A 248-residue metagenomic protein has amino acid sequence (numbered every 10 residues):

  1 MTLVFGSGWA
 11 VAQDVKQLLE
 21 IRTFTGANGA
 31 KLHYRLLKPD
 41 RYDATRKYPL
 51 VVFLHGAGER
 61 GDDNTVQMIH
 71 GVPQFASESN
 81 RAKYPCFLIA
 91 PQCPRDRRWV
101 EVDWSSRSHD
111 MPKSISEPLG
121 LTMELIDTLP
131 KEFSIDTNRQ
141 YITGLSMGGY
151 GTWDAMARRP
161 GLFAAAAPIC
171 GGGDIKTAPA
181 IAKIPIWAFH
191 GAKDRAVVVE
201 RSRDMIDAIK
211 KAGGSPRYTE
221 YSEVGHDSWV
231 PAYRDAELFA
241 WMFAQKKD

Functional and structural regions predicted by a protein language model:
W9-L50, C86, P118-E124, T143-Y150 (+8 more regions): A domain-start/cap signature at the N-terminus of enzymes
R41-R46, W99-S146: Gly/Ser-rich "nucleophile elbow"/oxyanion-hole loop immediately N-terminal to the catalytic nucleophile in hydrolases
A57-L119, M123: Active-site machinery of serine-nucleophile hydrolases
T65-Q67, V198-A208: Short alpha-helix in the alpha/beta-hydrolase fold that links the catalytic acid
D127-A182: Primarily recognizes the serine-hydrolase "nucleophile elbow" in alpha/beta-hydrolase and SGNH/GDSL folds
W187-H190, D194: Short beta-strand/loop motif that positions the catalytic acidic residue of the alpha/beta-hydrolase fold
G191, Y218-S228: Histidine-bearing beta->alpha loop at or near hydrolase active sites
W229-A240: Post-His helix in hydrolase/transferase enzymes
